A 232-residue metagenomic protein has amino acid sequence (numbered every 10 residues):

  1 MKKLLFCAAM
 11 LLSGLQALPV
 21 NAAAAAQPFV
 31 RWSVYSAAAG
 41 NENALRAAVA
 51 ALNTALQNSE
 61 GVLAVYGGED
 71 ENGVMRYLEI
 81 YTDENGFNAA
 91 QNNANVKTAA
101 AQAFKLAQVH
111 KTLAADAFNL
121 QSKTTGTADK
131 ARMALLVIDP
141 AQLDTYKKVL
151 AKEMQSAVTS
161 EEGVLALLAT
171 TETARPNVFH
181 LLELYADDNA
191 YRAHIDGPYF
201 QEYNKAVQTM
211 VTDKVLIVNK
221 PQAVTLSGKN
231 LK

Functional and structural regions predicted by a protein language model:
M1-L4: Positively charged n-region of N-terminal signal peptides that target proteins for export
F6-G14: Hydrophobic helical h-region of N-terminal Sec-dependent signal peptides in bacterial secretory/periplasmic proteins
S13-N21: C-terminal segment of classical bacterial N-terminal signal peptides
A22-V30, L63-M75, T98-L135, A166-P176 (+1 more regions): Glycine-rich beta-strand-turn "strand-cap" elements at beta-sheet edges
V34-A47, V137-Y146: Short, surface-exposed ligand-recognition loops at beta-strand->loop->(often short) alpha-helix junctions that present
V34-Y35, L52, V65-G68, L78 (+3 more regions): A structural feature that tracks compact, well-ordered secondary-structure segments with a strong bias toward
A51-A64, I80-L113, V158-L165, L184-N219: An amphipathic, aromatic/His-enriched active-site/gating alpha helix that lines ligand/cofactor pockets
G126-L167: Surface-exposed interaction/gating patches
